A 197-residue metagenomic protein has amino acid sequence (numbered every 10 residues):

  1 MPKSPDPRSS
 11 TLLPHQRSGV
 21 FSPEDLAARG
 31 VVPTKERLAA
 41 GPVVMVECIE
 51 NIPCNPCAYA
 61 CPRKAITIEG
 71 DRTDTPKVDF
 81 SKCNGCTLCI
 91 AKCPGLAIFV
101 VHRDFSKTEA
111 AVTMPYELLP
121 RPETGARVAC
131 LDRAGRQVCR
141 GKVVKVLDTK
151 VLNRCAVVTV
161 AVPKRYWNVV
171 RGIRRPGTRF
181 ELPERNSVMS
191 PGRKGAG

Functional and structural regions predicted by a protein language model:
M1-T67, R185-A196: Ferredoxin-type iron-sulfur electron-transfer modules and their immediate structural context
V31-P53, I66-G85, H102-L118: Ferredoxin-like iron-sulfur electron-transfer modules
A97, D132-V138: Short, charged beta-turn/beta-strand-edge "cap" motif at the junction between a beta-strand and an adjacent loop
R121-E123: Short, well-ordered loop/turn sites that connect or cap secondary structure elements
R136-K150: Short beta-strand-centered aromatic/proline hotspots
T149-V162: Short, solvent-exposed secondary-structure boundary/capping segments
A161-G197: C-terminal, charged low-complexity interaction regions
